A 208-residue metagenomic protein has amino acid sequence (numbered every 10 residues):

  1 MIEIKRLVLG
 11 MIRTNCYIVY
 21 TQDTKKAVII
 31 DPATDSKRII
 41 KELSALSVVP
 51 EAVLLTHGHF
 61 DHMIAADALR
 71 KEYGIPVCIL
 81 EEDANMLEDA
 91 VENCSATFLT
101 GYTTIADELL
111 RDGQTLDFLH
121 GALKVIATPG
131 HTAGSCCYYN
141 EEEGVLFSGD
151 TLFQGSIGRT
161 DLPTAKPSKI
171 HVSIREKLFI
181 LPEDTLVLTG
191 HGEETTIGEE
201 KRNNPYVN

Functional and structural regions predicted by a protein language model:
I2-L46, C137-G149: Conserved beta-strand hairpin/beta-sheet module of binuclear metal-dependent hydrolase folds, prominently
L7, L110, T128: Hydrophobic residues at beta-strand termini and immediately following loops that shape nucleotide-binding pockets
L7, V19, Q114-H120: Short acidic-hydrophobic surface loop/beta-edge motif
V19, T56, T128: Conserved S/T- and glycine-rich ATP-binding loop of Class I adenylate-forming
V28, L54, V77, F147 (+1 more regions): Residue-level marker for buried hydrophobic side chains located in beta-strands that build the well-ordered beta-sheet
V28-I30, A52-L54, V125-A127: Short catalytic-loop micro-motif centered on adjacent basic/acidic residues
D35-F118, N203-Y206: Active-site HxH/HxHxD metal-binding segment of metal-dependent hydrolases
V48, F118, A122-N208: Metallo-beta-lactamase
